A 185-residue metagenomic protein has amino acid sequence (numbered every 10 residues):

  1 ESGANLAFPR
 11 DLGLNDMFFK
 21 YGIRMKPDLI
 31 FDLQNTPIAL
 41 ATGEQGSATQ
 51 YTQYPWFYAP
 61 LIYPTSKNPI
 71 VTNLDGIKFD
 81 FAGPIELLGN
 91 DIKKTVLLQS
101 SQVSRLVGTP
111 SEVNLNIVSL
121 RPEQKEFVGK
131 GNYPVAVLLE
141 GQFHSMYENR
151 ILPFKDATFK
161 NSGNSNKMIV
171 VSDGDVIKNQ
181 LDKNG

Functional and structural regions predicted by a protein language model:
E1-G185: Acidic, S/T/G-rich, low-cysteine, solvent-exposed domains in lumenal/extracellular/periplasmic regions of secretory
